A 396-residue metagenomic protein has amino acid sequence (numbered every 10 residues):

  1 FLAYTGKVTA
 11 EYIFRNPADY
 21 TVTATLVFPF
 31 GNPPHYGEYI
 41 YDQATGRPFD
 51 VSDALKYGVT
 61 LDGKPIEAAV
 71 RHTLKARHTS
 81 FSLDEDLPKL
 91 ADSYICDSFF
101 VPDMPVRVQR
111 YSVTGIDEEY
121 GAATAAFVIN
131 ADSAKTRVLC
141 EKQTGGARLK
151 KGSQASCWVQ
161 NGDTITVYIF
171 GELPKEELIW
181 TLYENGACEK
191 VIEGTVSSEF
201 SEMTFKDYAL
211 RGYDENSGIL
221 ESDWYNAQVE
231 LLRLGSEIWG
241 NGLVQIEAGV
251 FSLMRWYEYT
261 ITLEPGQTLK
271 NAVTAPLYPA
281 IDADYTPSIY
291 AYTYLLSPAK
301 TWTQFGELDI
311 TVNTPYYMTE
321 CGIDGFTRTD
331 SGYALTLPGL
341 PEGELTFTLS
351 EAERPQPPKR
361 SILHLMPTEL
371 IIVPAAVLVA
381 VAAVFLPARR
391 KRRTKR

Functional and structural regions predicted by a protein language model:
F1-R393: Lumenal/extracellular ectodomains and adaptor appendage modules of the eukaryotic vesicle/secretory system
